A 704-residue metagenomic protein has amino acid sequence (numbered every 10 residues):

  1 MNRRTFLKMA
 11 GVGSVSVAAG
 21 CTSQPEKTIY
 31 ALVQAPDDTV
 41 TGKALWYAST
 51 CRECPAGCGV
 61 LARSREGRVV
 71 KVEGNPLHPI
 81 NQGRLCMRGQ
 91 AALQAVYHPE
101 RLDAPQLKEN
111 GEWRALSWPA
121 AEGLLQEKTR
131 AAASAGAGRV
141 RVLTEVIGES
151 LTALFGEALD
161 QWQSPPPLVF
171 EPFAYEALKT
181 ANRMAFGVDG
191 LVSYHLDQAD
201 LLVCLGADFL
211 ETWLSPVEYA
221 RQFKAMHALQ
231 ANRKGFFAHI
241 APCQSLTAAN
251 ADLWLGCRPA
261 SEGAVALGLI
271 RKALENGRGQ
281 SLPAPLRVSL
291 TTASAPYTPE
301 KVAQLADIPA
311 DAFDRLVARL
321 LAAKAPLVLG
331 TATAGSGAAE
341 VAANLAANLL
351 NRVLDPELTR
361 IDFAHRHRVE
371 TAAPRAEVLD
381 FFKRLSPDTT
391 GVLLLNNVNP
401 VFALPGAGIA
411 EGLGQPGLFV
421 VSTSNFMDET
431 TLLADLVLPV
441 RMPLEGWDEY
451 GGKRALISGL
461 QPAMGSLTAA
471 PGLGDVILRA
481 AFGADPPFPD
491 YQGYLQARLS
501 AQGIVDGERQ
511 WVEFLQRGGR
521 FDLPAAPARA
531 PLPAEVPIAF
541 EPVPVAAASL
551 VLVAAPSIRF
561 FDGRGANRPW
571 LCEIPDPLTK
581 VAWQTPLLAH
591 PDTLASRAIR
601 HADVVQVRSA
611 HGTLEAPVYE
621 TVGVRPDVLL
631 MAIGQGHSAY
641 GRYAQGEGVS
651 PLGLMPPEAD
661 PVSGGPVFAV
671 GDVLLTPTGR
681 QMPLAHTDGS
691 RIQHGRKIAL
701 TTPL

Functional and structural regions predicted by a protein language model:
M1-N276, A284, V288-S289, E300 (+7 more regions): N-terminal export/assembly segments and adjacent metallocofactor-ligating motifs of anaerobic energy-metabolism
A48, G156, C204-N250, R366 (+4 more regions): A cross-kingdom feature strongest in bacterial/archaeal respiratory oxidoreductases
V70, G279-S281, F313-D314, L327-V328 (+8 more regions): Acidic/polar loop patches that form or flank catalytic/metal-binding clefts of enzymes that bind anionic ligands
A132-R141, K324-V328, T389-V392, P416: Short, surface-exposed connector motifs at secondary-structure boundaries
R139-E149, K301-I308, T331-A338, R366-E370 (+2 more regions): Conserved short loop/turn motifs at secondary-structure junctions
Q244-N250, A293-T298, A322-G330, E357-F363 (+2 more regions): Short acidic (Asp/Glu) and glycine-rich catalytic loops that position anionic groups and cofactors
R278-A306, G465-P527, D603: N-terminal leader/propeptide and maturation segments of large enzyme subunits in energy/redox metabolism and hydrolases
L321-G391, V401: Acidic catalytic cores of enzymes that act on phosphate-bearing nucleotides/polynucleotides
